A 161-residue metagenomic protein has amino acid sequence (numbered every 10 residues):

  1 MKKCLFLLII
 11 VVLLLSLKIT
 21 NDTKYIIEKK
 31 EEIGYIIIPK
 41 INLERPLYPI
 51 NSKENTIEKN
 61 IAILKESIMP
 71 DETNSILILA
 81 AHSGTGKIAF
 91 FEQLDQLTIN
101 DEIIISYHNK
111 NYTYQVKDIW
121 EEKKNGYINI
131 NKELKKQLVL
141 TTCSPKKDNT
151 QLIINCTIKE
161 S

Functional and structural regions predicted by a protein language model:
C4, I9-S161: Solvent-exposed, non-transmembrane regions of membrane-associated and secreted proteins
